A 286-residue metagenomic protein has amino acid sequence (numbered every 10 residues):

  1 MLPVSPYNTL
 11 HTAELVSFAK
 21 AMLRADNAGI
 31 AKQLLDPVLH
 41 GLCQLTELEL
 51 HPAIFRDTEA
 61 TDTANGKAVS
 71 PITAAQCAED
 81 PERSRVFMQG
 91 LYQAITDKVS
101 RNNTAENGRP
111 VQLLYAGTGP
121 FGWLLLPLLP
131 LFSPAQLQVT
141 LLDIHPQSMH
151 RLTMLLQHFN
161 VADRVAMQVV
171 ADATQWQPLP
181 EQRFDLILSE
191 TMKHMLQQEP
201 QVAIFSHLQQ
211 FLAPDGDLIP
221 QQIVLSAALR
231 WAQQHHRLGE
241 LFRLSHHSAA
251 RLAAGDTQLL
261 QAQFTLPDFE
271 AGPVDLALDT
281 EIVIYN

Functional and structural regions predicted by a protein language model:
L2-E14, A19, D26-Q44, I54-A64 (+3 more regions): Class I SAM-binding transferase module
E47-L50: Short helix/strand-capping turn motifs
A60-S100: Class I SAM-dependent methyltransferase Rossmann-like catalytic core, especially the SAM/SAH-binding loop
Q76-M88, G117-L124, I144-S148, Q197: Phosphate/oxyanion-binding active-site loops and adjacent basic polyanion-contact surfaces
E106-F121: Conserved class I S-adenosyl-L-methionine
G119-A135: Conserved SAM-binding loop of SAM-dependent methyltransferases across substrates and taxa, primarily the Class I
L156: Conserved hydrophobic residues forming the short capping helix/wall of the S-adenosyl-L-methionine
